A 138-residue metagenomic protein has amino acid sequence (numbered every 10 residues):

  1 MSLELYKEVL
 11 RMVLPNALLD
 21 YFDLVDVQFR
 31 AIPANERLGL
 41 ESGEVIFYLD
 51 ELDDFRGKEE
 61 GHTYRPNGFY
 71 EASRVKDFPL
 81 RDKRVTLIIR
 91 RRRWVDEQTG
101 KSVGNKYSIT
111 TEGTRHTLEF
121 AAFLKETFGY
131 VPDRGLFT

Functional and structural regions predicted by a protein language model:
M1-F55: N-terminal alpha-helical interaction blocks
E4, E8, E36, E41-E44 (+7 more regions): Glutamate identity and glutamate-enriched acidic tracts
K7, F22, R30, R65 (+4 more regions): Compositionally biased, intrinsically disordered low-complexity regions enriched in proline and serine
F22-V25, A34, P66, K76 (+2 more regions): Intrinsic-disorder/low-complexity regions
G43-R90, V95: N-terminal juxtadomain amphipathic helix that follows a signal peptide/anchor or precedes a small N-terminal auxiliary
V75-T138: Short, positively charged, Gly/Tyr-enriched micro-motifs that form contact patches at catalytic or ligand/partner
